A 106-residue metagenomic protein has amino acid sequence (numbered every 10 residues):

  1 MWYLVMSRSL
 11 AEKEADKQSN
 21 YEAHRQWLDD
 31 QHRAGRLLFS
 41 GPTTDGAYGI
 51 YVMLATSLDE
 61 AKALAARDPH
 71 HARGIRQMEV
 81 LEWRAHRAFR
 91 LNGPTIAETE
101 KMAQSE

Functional and structural regions predicted by a protein language model:
M1-E106: Conserved, structured core segments of small domains
